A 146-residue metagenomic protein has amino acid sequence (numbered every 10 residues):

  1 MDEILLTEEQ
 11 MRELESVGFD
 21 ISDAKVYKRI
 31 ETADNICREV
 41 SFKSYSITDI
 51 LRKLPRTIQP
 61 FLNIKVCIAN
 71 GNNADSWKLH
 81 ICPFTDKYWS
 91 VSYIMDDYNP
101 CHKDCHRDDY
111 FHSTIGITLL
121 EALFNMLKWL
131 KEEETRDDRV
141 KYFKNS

Functional and structural regions predicted by a protein language model:
M1-S146: Glycine-rich anion-binding surface patch
